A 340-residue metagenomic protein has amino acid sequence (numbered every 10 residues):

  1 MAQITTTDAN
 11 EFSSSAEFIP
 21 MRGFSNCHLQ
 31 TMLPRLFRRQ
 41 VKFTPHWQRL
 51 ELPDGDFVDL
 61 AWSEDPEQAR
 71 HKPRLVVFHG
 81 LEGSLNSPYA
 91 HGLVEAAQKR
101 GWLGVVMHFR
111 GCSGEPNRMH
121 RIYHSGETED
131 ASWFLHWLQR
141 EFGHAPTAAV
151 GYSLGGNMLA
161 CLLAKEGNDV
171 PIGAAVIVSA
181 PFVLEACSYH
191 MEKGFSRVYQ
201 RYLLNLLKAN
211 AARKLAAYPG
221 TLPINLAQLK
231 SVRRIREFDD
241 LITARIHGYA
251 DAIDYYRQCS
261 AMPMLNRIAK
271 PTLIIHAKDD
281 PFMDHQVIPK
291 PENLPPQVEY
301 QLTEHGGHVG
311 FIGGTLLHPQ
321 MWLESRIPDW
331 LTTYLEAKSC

Functional and structural regions predicted by a protein language model:
I4-N10, R140-I246: Alpha/beta-hydrolase-fold enzymes
N26-R70, I312-H318: N-terminal cap/lid segment of alpha/beta-hydrolase-fold proteins
H71-G80: Short beta-strand element of the alpha/beta-hydrolase
G83-E95, H285-V287: The serine-hydrolase catalytic nucleophile loop
N86, V94-R118: Conserved alpha/beta-hydrolase
R110-A148: Catalytic nucleophile-loop/oxyanion-hole region of alpha/beta-hydrolase and closely related hydrolase-like folds
I268, I274-H276, D280: Short beta-strand/loop motif that positions the catalytic acidic residue of the alpha/beta-hydrolase fold
E304-C340: Catalytic active-site module of serine/aspartate enzymes centered on a nucleophile-bearing elbow/loop
